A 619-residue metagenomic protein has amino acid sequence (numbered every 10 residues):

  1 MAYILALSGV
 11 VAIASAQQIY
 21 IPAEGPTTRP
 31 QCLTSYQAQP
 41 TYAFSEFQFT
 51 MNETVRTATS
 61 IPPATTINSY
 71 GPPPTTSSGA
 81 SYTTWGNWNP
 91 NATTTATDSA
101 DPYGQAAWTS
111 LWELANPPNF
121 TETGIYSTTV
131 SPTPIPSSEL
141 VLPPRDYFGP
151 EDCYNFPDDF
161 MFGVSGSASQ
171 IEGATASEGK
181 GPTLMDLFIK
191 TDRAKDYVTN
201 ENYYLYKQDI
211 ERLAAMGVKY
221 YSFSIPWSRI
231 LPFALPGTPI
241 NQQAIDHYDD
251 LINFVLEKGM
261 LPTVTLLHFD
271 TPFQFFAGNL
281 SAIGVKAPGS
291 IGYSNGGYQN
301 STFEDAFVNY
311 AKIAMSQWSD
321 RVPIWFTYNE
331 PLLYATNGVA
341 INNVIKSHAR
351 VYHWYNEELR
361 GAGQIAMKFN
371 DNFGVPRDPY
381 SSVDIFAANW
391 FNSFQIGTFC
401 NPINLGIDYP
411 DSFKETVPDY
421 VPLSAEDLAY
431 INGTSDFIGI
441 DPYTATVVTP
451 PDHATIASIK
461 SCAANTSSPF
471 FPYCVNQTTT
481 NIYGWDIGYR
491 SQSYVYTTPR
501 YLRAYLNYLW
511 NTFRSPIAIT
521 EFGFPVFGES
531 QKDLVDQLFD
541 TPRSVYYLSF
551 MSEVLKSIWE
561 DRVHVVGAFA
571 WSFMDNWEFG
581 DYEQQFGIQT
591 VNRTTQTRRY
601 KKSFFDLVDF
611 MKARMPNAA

Functional and structural regions predicted by a protein language model:
M1-Q18: Fungal secretory targeting signals
Q17-D159, G163-G166, Q170-E178, P182-D186 (+2 more regions): Active-site region of glycoside hydrolase catalytic domains
F160, Y204-P226, L251, L261 (+1 more regions): Catalytic domains of carbohydrate-active enzymes, especially glycoside hydrolases
G181-E211, M216: Aromatic- and Gly/Pro-rich amphipathic surface segment
N200, P239-Q242, Y496: Residue-level marker of alpha-helix boundaries and capping positions
E201-N202, Q243, D249, F303: Chitinase-like catalytic core of GlcNAc-active glycosidases
M216-I245, M260, V264-F276: Aromatic-lined carbohydrate-binding/catalytic grooves of carbohydrate-active enzymes
